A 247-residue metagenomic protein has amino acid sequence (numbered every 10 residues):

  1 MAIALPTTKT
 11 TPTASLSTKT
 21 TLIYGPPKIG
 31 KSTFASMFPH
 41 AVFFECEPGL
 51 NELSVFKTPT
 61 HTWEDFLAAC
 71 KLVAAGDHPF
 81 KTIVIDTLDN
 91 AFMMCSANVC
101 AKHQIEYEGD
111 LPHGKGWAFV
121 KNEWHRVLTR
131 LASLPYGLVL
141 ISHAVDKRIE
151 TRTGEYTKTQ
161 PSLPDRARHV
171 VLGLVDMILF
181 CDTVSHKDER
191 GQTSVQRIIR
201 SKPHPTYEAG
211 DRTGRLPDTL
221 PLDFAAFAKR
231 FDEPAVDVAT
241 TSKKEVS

Functional and structural regions predicted by a protein language model:
A2-S96: Conserved P-loop
T13-A14, T33-A35, R130-L131, R168-L172 (+1 more regions): A general structural signal for short secondary-structure junctions and capping/turn motifs
P26, L88, H143-A144, T183: An acidic- and aromatic-residue-enriched active-site/binding cleft used to recognize and process polar
A41-F43, L138, I178-F180: Short, well-ordered beta-strand core segments
L72-G76, M94, R130, V170 (+2 more regions): Conserved, well-folded catalytic cores of nucleic-acid-processing and energy-transducing macromolecular machines
A74-P112, V175, F227-A228, D232: Long, low-complexity, intrinsically disordered polar/charged segments
N90-H169: P-loop NTPase motor core
D146-S247: Conserved GTP-binding G-domain of TRAFAC-class P-loop NTPases and closely related GTPase folds
